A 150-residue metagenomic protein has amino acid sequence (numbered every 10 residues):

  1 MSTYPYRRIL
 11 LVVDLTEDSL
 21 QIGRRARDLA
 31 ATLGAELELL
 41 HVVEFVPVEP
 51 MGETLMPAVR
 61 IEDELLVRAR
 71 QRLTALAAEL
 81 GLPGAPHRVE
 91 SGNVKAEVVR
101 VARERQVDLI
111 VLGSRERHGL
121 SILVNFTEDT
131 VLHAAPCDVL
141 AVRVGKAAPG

Functional and structural regions predicted by a protein language model:
M1-Q21, L109, H133-G150: Intrinsically disordered or low-complexity boundary/linker segments at protein termini and domain junctions
M1-Y4, A78-I110, R117, A147-G150: Structural beta-alpha unit
S2-L55: Small/aliphatic-rich secondary-structure junction motif
E38-L40, P86-E90, L140: General small-molecule cofactor/ligand-binding pocket signal
H41, G113-R115, R143-V144: Short secondary-structure boundary segments
T54-A58, E104-R105, E128-T130: Short, hinge-like loop/turn segments at secondary-structure boundaries
P57-Q71: A short acidic, glycine-rich active-site loop that binds or catalyzes chemistry on phosphate/adenosine moieties
L109-H133, A148-P149: Glycine-rich, Arg-bearing micro-motifs that act as flexible, cationic patches
